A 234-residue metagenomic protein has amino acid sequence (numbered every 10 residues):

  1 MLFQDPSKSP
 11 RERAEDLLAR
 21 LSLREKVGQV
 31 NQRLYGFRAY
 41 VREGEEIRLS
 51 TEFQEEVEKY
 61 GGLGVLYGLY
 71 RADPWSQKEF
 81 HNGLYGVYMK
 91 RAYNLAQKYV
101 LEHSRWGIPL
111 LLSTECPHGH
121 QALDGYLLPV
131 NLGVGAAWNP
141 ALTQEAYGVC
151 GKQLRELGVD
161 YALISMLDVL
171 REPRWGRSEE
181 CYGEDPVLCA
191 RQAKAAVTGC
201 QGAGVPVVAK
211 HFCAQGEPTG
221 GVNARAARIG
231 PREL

Functional and structural regions predicted by a protein language model:
M1-L234: Glycoside hydrolase catalytic-domain context in secreted enzymes
